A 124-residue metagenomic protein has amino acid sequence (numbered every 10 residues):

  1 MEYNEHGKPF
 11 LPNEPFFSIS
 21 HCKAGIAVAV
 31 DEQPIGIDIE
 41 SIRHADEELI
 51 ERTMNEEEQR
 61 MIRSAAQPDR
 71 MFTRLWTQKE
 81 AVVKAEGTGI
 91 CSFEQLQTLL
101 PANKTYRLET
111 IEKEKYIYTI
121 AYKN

Functional and structural regions predicted by a protein language model:
M1-N124: Core catalytic alpha/beta fold that binds nucleotide/phospho-ligands
